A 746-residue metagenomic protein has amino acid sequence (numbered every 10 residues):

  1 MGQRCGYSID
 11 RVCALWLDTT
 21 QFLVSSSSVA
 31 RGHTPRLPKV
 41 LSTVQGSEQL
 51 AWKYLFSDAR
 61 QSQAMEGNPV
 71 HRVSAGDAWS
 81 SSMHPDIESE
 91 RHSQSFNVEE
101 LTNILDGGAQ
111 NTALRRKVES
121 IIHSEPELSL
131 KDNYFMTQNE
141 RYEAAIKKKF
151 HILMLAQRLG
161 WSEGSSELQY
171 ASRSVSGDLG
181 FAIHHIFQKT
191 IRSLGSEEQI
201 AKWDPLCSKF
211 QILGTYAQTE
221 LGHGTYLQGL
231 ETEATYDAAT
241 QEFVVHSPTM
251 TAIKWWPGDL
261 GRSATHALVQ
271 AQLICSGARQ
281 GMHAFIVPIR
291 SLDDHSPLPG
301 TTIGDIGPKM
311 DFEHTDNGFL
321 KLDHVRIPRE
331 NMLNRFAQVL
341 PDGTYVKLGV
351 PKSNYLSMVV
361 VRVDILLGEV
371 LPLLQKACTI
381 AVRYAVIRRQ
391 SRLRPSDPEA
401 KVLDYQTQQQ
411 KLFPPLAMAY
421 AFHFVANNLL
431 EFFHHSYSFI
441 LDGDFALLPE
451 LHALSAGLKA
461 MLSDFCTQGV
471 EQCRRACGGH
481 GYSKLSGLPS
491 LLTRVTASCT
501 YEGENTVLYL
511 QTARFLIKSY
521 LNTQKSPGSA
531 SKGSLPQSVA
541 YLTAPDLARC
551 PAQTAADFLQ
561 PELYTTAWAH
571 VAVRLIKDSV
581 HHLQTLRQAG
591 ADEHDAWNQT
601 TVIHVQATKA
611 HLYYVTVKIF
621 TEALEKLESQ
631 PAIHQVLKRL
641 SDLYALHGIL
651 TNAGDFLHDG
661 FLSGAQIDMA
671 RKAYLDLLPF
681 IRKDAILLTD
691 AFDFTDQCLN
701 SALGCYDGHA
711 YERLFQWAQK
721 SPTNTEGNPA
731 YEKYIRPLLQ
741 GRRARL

Functional and structural regions predicted by a protein language model:
M1, I9-V12, V24, V29 (+2 more regions): Short hydrophobic transmembrane-like helices used for membrane targeting/insertion
G2-C5, W16, R36-L746: Flavin-dependent oxidoreductase catalytic core characteristic of acyl-CoA dehydrogenase/oxidase-like enzymes
Y7-D10, D18, H33: Intrinsic-disorder-associated, low-complexity terminal segments enriched in Asp/Asn/His/Tyr and depleted of Lys/Arg
D18-T20, S27-R31, S62: Residue-level detector of alpha-helical transmembrane segments in integral membrane proteins
